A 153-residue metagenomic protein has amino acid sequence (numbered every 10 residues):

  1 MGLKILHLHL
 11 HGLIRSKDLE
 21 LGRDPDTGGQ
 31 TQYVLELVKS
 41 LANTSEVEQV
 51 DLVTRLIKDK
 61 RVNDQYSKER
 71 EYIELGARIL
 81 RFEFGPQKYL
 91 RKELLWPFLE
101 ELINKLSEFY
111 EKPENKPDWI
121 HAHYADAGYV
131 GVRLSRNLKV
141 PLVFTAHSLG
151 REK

Functional and structural regions predicted by a protein language model:
M1-S16, D24-T27, E36, S40-N115: A conserved catalytic-core segment of Leloir-type glycosyltransferases
I5-L6, S135-K153: Active-site proximal beta-strand in glycosyltransferases
I14-R15, D59-R61, Y129-V130, G150-K153: Flexible loop/turn segments at secondary-structure boundaries
L35, K39, G128-V132: Short, hydrophobic alpha-helix immediately C-terminal to the catalytic nucleophile
Y110-A127, G131, V140-V143, H147: Short N-terminal targeting/anchoring amphipathic segment
